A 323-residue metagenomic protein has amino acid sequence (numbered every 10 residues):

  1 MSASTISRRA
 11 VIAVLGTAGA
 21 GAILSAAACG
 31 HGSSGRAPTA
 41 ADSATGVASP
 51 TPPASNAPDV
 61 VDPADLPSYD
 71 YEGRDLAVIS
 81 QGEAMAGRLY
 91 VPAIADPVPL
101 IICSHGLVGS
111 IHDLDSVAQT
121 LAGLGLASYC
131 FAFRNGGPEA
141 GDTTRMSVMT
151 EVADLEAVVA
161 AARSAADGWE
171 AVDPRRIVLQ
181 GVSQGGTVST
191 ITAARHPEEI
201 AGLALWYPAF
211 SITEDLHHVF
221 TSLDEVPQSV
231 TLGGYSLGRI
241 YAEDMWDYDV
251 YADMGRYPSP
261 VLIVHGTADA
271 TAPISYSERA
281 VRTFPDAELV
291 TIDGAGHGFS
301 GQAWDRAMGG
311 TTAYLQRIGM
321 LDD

Functional and structural regions predicted by a protein language model:
M1-C29: N-terminal secretory signal peptides
P52-A93: N-terminal cap/lid segment of alpha/beta-hydrolase-fold proteins
L107-Q119: The serine-hydrolase catalytic nucleophile loop
D113, M146-G168: Alpha/beta-hydrolase active-site loop
L121-E139: Conserved alpha/beta-hydrolase
R195-L237: Hydrolase active-site cap/lid region
Y257, I263-H265: Short beta-strand/loop motif that positions the catalytic acidic residue of the alpha/beta-hydrolase fold
A295-R306: Catalytic histidine-centered segment of alpha/beta-hydrolase-like enzymes
